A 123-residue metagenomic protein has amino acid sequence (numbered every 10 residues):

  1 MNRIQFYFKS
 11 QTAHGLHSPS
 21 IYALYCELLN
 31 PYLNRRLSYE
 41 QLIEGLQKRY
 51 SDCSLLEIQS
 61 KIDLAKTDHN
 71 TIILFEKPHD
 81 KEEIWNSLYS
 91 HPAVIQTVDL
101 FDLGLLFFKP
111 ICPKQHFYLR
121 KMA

Functional and structural regions predicted by a protein language model:
M1-I72, P78-A123: A short alpha-helical cap/connector motif
